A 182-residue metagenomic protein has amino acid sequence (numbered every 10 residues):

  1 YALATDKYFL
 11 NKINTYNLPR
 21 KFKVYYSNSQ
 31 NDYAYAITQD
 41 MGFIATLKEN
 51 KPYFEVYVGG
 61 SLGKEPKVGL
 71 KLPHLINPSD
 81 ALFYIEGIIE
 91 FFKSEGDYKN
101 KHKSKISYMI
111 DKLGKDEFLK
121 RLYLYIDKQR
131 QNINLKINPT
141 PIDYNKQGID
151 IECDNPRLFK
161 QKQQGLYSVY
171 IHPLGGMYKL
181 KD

Functional and structural regions predicted by a protein language model:
Y1-D182: Peripheral terminal and linker regions in Fe-S/redox and tRNA-modifying enzymes
